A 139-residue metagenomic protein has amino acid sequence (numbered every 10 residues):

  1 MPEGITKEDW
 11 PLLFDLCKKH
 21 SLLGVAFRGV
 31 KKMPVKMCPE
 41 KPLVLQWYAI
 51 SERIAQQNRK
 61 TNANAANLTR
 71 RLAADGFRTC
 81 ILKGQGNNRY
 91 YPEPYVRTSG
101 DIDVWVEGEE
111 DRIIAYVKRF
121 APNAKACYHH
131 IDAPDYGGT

Functional and structural regions predicted by a protein language model:
M1-K83: Helical scaffold of the NTase/Pol beta-like nucleotidyltransferase catalytic core
E8, G86-N88, A124-A126: Short amphipathic alpha-helical surface micro-motifs
G29, M33, E93-T98, F120-A121: Generic preference for flexible, low-structure residues
K32, N87, D132: Positions that flank functional sites
K36, D101-V104, A126-Y128: Short, surface-exposed linear patches
Q57, A65-N67, K118-T139: Conserved catalytic core of two-metal-ion nucleotidyltransferases
N64-I102, V106-A115: Active-site nucleotide-donor binding segment shared across nucleotidyl transfer reactions
